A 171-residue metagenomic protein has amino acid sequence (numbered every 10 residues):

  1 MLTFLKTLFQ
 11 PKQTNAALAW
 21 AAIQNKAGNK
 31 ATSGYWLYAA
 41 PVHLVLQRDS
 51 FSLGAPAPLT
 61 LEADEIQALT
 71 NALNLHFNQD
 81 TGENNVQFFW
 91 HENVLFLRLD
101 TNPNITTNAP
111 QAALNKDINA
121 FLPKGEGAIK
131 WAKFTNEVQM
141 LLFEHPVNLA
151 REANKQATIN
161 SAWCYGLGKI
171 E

Functional and structural regions predicted by a protein language model:
M1-I66: An N-terminal, globular interaction/scaffold subdomain
G28, S33-G34, S50, A63-L69 (+5 more regions): Soluble secreted/lumenal catalytic domains with histidine-centered metal-binding or acid-base catalytic motifs
V42-L46, A162, E171: Broad, structure-driven detector of short, well-ordered beta-strand segments within folded domains
L44-A57, V94-L95, A113-F121: Glycine-rich, often proline-containing surface loops adjacent to acidic residues and nearby aromatics that form
P56, R98-P103: Secondary-structure transition/turn motif
P58-F88, H145-S161: Extended, Lys/Arg-enriched charged tracts that mediate electrostatic binding to polyanionic substrates
N85-R98: Short, glycine/charge-rich beta-strand/loop segments that flank catalytic centers and engage negatively charged groups
T101-I170: Loop-centered beta-sheet repeat module
